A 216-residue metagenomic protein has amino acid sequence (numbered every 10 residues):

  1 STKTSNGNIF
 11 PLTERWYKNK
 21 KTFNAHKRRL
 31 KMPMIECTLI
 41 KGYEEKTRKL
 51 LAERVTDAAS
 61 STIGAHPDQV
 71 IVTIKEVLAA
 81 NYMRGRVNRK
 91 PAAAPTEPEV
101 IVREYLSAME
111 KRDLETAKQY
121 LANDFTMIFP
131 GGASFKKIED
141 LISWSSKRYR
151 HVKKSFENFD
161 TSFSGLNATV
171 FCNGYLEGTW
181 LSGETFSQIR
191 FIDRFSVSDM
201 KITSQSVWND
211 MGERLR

Functional and structural regions predicted by a protein language model:
I9-K31: Short, Lys/Arg-enriched N-terminal segments with co-localized hydrophobic residues within the first ~10-30 amino acids
M32-T96: A domain-level signal for the structural core that forms small-molecule/cofactor-binding pockets and catalytic centers
A59, V72, Y105, T116-K118 (+6 more regions): Hydrophobic pocket/interface hotspot
R89-Q119, N123: Short, low-complexity N-terminal intrinsically disordered segments enriched in polar/charged residues
L114-L166: A solvent-exposed, acidic/Ser-Thr-rich amphipathic alpha-helical stretch
N173-D199: Exposed beta-sheet edge and beta->alpha loop/turn motif
R190-R216: Short beta-strand edge/turn micro-motifs at domain boundaries
